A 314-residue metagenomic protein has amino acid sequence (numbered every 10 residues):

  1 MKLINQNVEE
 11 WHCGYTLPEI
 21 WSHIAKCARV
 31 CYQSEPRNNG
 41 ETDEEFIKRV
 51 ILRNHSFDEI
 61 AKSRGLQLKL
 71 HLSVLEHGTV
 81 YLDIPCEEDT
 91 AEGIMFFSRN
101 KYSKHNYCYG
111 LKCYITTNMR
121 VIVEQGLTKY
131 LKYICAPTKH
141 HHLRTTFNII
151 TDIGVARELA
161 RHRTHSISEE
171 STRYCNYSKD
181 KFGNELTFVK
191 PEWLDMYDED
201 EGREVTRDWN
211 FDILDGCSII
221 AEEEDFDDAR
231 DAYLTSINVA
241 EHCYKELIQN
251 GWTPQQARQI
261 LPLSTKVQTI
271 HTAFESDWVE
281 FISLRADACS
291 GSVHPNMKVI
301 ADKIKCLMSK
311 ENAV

Functional and structural regions predicted by a protein language model:
M1-V314: Family-specific signature for flavin-dependent thymidylate synthase
